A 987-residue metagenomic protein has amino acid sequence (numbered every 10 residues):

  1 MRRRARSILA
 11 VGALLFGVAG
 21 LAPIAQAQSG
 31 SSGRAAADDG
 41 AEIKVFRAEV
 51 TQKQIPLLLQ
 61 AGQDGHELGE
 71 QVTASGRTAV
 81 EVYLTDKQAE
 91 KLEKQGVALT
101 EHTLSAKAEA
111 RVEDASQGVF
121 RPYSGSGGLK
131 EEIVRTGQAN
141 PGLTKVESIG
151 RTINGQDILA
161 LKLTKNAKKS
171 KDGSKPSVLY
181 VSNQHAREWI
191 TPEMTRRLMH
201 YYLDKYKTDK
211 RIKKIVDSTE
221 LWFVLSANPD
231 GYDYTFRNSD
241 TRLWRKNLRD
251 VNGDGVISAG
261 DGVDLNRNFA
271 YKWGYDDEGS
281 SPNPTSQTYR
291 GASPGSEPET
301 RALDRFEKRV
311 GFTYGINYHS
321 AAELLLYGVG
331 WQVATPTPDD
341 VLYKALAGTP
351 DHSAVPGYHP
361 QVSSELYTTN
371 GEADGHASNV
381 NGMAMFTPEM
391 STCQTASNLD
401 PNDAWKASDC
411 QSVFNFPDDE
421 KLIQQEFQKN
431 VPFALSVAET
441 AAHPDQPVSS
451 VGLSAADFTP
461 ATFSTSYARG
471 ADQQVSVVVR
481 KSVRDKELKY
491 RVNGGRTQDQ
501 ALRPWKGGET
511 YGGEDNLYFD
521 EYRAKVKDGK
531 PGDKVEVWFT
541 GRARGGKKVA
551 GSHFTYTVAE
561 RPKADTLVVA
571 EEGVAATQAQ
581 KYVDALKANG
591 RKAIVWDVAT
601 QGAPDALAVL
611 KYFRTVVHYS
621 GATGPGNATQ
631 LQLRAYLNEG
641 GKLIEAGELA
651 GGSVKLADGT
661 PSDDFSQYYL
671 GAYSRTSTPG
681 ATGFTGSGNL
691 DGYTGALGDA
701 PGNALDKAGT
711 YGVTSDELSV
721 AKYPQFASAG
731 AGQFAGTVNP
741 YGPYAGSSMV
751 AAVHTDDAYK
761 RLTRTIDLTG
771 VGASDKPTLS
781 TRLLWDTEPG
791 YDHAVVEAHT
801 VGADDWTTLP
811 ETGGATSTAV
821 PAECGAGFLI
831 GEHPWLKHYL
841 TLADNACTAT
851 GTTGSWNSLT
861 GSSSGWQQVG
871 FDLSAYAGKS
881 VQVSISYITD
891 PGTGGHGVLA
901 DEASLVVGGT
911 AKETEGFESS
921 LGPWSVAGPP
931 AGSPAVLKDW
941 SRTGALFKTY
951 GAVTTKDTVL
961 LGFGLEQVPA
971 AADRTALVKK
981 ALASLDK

Functional and structural regions predicted by a protein language model:
S32-D38, K168, W189, L567-V569 (+1 more regions): Helical hinge/lid and interdomain linker segments adjacent to catalytic or ligand-binding clefts that mediate domain
D230, F236-N238, R242-K246, N252-G253 (+1 more regions): Metallocarboxypeptidase
A302, I423-A442, A543, A559-D565 (+2 more regions): Extracellular ligand-binding/catalytic regions of CAZymes and related secreted enzymes and adhesion modules
V437-V569, A575-V595, G709-Y711, R764-R782 (+4 more regions): Glycan-association/targeting regions that enable binding to alpha-glucans and other polysaccharides
H618, A622-D716, V907: A glycine-rich, often tryptophan-bearing local segment used as a flexible ligand/cofactor-contacting loop or short
G692-K760, P789, T808-Q867, G916-K948: Extracellular glycan-recognition surfaces and repeat-rich motifs
D775-D786, A794, A798, S880-T889 (+2 more regions): Extracellular beta-strand-rich recognition modules
Y791-H793, S864, T889-V907, A971-T975: Extracellular carbohydrate recognition
